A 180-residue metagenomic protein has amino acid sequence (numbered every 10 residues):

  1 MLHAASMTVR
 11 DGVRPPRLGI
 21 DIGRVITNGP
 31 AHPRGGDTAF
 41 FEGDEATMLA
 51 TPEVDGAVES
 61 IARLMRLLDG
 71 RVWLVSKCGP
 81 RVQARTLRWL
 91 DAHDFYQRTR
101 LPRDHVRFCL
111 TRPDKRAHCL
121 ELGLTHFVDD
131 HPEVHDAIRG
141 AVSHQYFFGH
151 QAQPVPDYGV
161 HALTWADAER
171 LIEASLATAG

Functional and structural regions predicted by a protein language model:
M1-D55, E59-R63: Active-site neighborhood of HAD-like aspartate-dependent phosphohydrolases
G12, M65-R66, L120, R139: Anion (oxyanion) recognition and catalysis
V13-P15, D69, V142: A general structural motif
I26, G79, A152: Short, glycine/serine-rich, charged loops/turns that create anion-binding and catalytic segments at active sites
L49-V54, P80-V82, L110: Acidic-and-aromatic substrate-binding clefts and catalytic sites of carbohydrate-active enzymes
A57-L90: Substrate-recognition element of Asp-dependent hydrolases with the DxDx(T/V) motif
Q83-G180: C-terminal cap/substrate-recognition subdomain and adjoining C-terminal extension of metal-dependent phosphatase-like
